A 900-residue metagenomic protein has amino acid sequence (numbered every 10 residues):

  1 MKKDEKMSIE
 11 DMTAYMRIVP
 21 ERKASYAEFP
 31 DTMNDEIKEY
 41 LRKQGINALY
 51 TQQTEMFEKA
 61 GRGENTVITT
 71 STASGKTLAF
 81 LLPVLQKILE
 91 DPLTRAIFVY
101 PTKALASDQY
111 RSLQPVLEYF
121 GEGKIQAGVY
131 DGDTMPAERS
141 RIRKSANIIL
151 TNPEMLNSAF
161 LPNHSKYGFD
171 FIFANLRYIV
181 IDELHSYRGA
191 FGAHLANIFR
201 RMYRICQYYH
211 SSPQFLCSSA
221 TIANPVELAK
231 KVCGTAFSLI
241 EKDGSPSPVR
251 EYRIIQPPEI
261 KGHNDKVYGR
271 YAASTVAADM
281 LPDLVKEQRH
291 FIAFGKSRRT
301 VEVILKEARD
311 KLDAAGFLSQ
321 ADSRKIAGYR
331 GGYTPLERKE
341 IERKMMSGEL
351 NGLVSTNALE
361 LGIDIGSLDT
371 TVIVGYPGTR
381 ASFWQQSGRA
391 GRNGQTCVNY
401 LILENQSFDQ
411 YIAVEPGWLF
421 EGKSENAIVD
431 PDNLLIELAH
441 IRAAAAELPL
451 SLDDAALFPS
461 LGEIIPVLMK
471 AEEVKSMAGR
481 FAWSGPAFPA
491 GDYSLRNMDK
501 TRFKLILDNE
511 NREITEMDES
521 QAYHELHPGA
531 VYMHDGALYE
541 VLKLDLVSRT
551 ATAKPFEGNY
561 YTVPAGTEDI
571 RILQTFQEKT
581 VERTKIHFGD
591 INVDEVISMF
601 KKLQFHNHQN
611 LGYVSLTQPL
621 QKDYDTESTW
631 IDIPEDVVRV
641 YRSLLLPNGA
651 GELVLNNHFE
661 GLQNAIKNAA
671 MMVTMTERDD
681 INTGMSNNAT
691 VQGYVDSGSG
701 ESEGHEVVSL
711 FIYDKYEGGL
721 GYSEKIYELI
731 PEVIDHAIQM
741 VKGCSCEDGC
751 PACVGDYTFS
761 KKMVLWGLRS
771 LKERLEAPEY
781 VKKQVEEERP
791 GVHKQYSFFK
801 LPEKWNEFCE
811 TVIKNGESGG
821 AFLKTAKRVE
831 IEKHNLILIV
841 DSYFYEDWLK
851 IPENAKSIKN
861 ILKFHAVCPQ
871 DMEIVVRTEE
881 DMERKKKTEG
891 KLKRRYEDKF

Functional and structural regions predicted by a protein language model:
M1-T54, E64-N65: Helicase-associated low-complexity/disordered flanking segments
R95-F98, T102-A106, L281-K311: Conserved strand-helix element at the start of the C-terminal RecA-like helicase core
E154-F160, H164-Y208: SF2 helicase catalytic motif II
H185-S245: Post-DEXD/H (motif II) to motif III coupling segment of the RecA-like Helicase ATP-binding lobe
L216-C217, L403, A427, A445 (+3 more regions): Extended, highly charged accessory segments
V226-R298: Conserved interdomain linker/interface between the two RecA-like ATPase lobes of SF2 helicase motors
S382-A427: Conserved segment of the helicase C-terminal RecA-like domain
E786-F900: Intrinsically disordered, low-complexity basic tails and flexible linkers associated with large NTP-driven
